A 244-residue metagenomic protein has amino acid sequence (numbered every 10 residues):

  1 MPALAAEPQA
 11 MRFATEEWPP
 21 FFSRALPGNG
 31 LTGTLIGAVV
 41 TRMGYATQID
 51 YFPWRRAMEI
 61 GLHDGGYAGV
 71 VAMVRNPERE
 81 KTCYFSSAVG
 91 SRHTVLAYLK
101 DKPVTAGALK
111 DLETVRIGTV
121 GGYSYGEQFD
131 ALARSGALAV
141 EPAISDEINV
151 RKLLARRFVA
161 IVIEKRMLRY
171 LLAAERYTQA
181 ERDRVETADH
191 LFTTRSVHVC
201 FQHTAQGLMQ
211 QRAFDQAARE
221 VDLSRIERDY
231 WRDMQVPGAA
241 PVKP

Functional and structural regions predicted by a protein language model:
A6-K81, T119, A143, D233-M234: Extracytoplasmic small-molecule ligand-binding "clamshell" domains of the periplasmic binding protein/Venus flytrap
T15-E17, S91-V95, Q179-D215, G238-K243: Periplasmic-binding protein-like
L26-A38, K100-S135, N149-R151, R166: Bilobed "Venus flytrap"/periplasmic-binding protein-like clamshell domains and structurally analogous long
G33-R42, K110, V115-R116, S196-W231: Extended ligand-binding regions for polar small-molecule ligands
G37, D50-D111, Y125, E186-F192: Acidic, polar ligand-binding/catalytic clefts
A46, S124-L138, A180-E181, D215-P244: Ligand-binding clefts/hinges and TM-proximal coupling segments of bilobed small-molecule sensing domains
A46-P53, A137-K152, D189: Short beta-strand-to-loop elements that line the ligand-binding cleft of bilobed periplasmic-binding protein-like
R55-Y67, Y84, D111, E147-R169 (+1 more regions): Short helices/loops that flank or line small-molecule/ion binding pockets
